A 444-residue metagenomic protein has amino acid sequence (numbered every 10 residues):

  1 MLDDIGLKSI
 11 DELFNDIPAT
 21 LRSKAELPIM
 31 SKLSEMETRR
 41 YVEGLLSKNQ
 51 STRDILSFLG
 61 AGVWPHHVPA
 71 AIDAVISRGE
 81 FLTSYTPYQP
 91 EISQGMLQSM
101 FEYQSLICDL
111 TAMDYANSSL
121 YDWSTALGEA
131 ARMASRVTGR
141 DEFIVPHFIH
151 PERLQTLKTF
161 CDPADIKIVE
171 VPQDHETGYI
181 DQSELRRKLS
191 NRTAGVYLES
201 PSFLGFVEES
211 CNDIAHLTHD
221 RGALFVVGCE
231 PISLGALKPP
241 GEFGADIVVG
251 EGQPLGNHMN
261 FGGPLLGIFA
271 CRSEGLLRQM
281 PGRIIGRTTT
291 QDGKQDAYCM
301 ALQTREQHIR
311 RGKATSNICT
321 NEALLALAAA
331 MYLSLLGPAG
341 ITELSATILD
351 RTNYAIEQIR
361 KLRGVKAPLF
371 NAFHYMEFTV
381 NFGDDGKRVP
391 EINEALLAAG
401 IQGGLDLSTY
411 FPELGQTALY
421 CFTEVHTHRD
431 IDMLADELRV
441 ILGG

Functional and structural regions predicted by a protein language model:
M1-K24: Compact, charge-rich alpha-helical regulatory domains located at protein termini
D3, S105, R388, A398 (+1 more regions): PLP-dependent enzyme catalytic core of the Aspartate aminotransferase-like
I17-E102, C108: N-terminal entrance/gating region of PLP-dependent enzymes' catalytic architecture
R78-P90, L106-M113, T138-G139, C161-P172 (+4 more regions): Gly-rich Lys/Arg/Thr-decorated short loops/hinges at beta-loop-alpha junctions or inter-strand turns that position
Y88-I92, D109-G128: Short loop-beta-helix segment that forms the pyridoxal 5′-phosphate
T125-A297, V380, P390-E394, E413-A418: Conserved PLP-enzyme active-site core in the AAT-like
L255-R363, P368-N371: Active-site C-terminal subdomain of aminotransferase-like
V365-A399: Conserved PLP-binding catalytic core of the aspartate aminotransferase-like
